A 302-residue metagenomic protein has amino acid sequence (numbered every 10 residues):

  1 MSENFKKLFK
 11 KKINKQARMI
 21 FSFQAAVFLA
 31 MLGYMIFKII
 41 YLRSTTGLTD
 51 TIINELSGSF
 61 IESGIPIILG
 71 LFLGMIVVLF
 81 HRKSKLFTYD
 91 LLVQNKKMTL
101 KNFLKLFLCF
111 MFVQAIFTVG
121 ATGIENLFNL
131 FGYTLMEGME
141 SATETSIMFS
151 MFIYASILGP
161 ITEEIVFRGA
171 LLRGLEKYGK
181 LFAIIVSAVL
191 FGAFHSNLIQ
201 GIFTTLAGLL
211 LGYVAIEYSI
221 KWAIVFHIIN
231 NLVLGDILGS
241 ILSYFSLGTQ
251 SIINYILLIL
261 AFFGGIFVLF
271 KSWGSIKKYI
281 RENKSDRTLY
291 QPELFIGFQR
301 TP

Functional and structural regions predicted by a protein language model:
M1-Q94, T99-F103, L234-P302: N-terminal, membrane-interfacial amphipathic/helix-forming hydrophobic leader that caps and precedes the first
Q24-L32, I67-M75, F103, F107-V119 (+7 more regions): Alpha-helical transmembrane spans of integral membrane proteins, capturing the lipid-embedded, hydrophobic core of TM
Y34-L42, V78-R82, F117, A121-E125 (+5 more regions): Membrane-water interface at transmembrane helix exits
G47-T49, F131-T134, L181, K221: Short coil/loop linkers at secondary-structure junctions
T51-G58, D90-T162: Juxtamembrane helix-loop-helix connectors linking adjacent transmembrane helices in multi-pass membrane enzymes
F149-P302: Transmembrane helix-loop-helix hairpins at the membrane interface of multi-pass integral membrane proteins
